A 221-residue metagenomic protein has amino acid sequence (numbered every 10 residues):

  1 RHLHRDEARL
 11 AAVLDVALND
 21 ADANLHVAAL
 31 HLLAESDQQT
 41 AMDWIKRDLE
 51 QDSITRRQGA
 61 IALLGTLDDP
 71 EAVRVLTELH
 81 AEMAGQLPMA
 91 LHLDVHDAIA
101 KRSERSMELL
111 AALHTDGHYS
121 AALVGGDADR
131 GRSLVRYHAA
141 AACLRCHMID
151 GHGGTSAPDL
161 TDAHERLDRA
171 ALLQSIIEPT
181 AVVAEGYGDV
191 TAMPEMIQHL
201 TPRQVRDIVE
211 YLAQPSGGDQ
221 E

Functional and structural regions predicted by a protein language model:
L3-E7, L33-D37, L64-D68, A84 (+3 more regions): Alpha-solenoid repeat junctions
R5-A17, V27, Q38-E50, Q58 (+3 more regions): Amphipathic alpha-helical scaffolding segments comprising HEAT/armadillo-like alpha-solenoid repeats
D22-N24, I54-T55, G85-M89: Alpha-helix N-cap/helix-start positions at coil->helix boundaries
A29, A60, H92-V95: Conserved hydrophobic register position within alpha-solenoid helical repeats
H80-M83, A90-I99, G154-A163, P179-R206: Axial heme c-ligation environment in periplasmic c-type cytochrome domains
A111-H138, S216-E221: Electrostatic cytochrome c docking/interface patches
G131, A139-D150, L160, M193 (+2 more regions): The canonical Cys-X-X-Cys-His
R136, R145-H152, E165, I177 (+2 more regions): Detector for the c-type heme attachment site
